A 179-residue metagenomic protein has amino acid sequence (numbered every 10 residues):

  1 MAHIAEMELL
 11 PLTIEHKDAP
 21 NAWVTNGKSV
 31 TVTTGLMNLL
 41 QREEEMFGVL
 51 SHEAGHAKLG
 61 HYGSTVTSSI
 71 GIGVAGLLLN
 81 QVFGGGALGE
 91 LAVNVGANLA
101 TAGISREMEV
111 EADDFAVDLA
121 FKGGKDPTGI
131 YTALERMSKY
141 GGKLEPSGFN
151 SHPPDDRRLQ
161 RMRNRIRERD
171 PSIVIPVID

Functional and structural regions predicted by a protein language model:
M1-I70, K122-G123, K139-K143, S147-F149 (+1 more regions): Peri-catalytic and regulatory segments of divalent metal-dependent proteins
M1-M7, E90, N94-S151, P171 (+1 more regions): Short helix/loop segments within enzyme catalytic domains that coordinate or immediately flank catalytic cofactors
V30, E44, S69-I72, E90-N94 (+2 more regions): Alpha-helical membrane and juxtamembrane elements of multi-pass inner-membrane transport and channel proteins
V32, A112, P154: Residue-level signature of catalytic and energy-coupling elements of molecular machines, predominantly ATP/GTP-dependent
G48, I72-G76, N80, V117 (+3 more regions): Generic alpha-helical structural context detector
Y62-V93, Y131: Post-HEXXH active-site segment of zinc metalloproteases
K143-R165: Catalytic and substrate-binding regions of cell-wall glycan-acting enzymes that process beta-1,4-linked
